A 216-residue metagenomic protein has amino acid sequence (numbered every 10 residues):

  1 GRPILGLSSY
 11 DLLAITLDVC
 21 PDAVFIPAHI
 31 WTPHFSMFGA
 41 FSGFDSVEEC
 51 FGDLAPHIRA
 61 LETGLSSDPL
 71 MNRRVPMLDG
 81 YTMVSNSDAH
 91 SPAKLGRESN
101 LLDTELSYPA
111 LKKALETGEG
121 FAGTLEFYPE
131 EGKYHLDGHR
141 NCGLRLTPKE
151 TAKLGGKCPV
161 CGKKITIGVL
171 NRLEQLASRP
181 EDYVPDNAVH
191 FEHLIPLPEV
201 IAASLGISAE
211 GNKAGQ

Functional and structural regions predicted by a protein language model:
G1, A14, P33-Q216: Charged catalytic cores and adjacent phosphate/nucleic-acid-binding surfaces used for phosphate/nucleic-acid chemistry
R2-Y10: Divalent metal-binding segments
L12-A23: A structural motif corresponding to the C-terminal end of an alpha-helix and its immediate exit/capping segment
A23-F25, M83: Hydrophobic beta-strand scaffold residues
P27-W31: Short, well-ordered beta-to-alpha junction loops that form the rim of enzyme active sites and present histidine/acidic
